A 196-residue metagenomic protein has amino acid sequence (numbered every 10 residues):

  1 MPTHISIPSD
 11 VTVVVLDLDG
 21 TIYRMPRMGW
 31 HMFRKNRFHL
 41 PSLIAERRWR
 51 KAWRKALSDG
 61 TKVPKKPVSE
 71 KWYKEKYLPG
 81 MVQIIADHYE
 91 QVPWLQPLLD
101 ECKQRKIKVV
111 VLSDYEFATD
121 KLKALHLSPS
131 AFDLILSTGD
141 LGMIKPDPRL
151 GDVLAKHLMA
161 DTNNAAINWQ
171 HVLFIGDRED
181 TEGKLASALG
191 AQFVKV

Functional and structural regions predicted by a protein language model:
P2-I107, T119-D120: N-terminal helical cap/lid subdomain that shapes the substrate entry/recognition surface in HAD-like hydrolases
S9-V13, P146-D180: Conserved Lys-Pro-Asp/Glu-containing loop-to-beta segment of HAD-superfamily phosphomonoesterases, centered on
L18, D114-E116, D177: Short, well-ordered beta-to-alpha junction loops that form the rim of enzyme active sites and present histidine/acidic
W30-R34, L127-P129, G190-Q192: Glycine-rich, phosphate-binding/catalytic loops in enzymes
Q96-V110, D114-G139: Substrate-recognition/cap helix-loop segment adjacent to the acidic, metal-dependent catalytic center of Asp-based
K108, H171, Q192: Residues at the starts of beta-strands that form the adenosine-phosphate
V111-S113, F174, K195: Structural beta-sheet core signal
L150, D177-V194: Acidic, divalent-metal-coordinating active-site segment for phosphoryl/phosphodiester hydrolysis, typified by short
